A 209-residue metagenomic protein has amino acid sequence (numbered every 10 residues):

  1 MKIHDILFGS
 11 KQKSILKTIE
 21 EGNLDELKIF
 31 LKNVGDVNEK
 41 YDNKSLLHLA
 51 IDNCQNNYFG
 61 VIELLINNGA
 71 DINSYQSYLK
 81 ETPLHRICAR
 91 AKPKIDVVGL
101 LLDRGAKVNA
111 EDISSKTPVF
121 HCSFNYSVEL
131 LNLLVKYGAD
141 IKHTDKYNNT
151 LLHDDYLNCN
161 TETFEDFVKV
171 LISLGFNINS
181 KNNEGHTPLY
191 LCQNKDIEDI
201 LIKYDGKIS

Functional and structural regions predicted by a protein language model:
M1-N33, N38-Q55, F59, E63 (+2 more regions): Intrinsically disordered, low-complexity regulatory segments in ankyrin-centric signaling systems
M1-S14, Y137, F167, L174 (+2 more regions): Ankyrin-repeat-protein effector appendages
F8-I15, E39-D52, Y75-C88, E111-T117 (+2 more regions): Ankyrin-repeat boundary/"N-cap" motif
K17-G22, L49-Y58, R86-K94, H121-S127 (+2 more regions): Ankyrin repeat A-helix N-terminal signature
K28-D36, E63-D71, G99-K107, N132-D140 (+2 more regions): Ankyrin repeat domain, specifically the short helix-to-loop turn at the C-terminus of the second helix of each repeat
V37, N53, N57, I72 (+7 more regions): Alpha-solenoid repeat scaffolds
E111-Y147: Eukaryotic tandem repeat interaction scaffolds
